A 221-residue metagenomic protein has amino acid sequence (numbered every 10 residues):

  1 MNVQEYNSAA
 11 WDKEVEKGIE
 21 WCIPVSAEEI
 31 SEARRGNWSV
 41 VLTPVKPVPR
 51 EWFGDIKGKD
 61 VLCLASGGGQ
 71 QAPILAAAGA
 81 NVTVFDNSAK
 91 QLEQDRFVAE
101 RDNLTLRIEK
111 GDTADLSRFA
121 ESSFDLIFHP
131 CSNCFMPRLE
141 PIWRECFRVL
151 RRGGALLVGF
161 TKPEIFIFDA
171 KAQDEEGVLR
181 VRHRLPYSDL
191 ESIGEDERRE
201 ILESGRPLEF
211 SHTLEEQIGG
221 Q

Functional and structural regions predicted by a protein language model:
M1-S31: N-terminal, positively charged/glycine-rich alpha-helical extensions of SAM-dependent methyltransferases
P24-K59: Conserved alpha-helix/loop element of class I SAM-dependent methyltransferases that forms part of the SAM/SAH-binding
K59-D115: Class I SAM-dependent methyltransferase SAM/SAH-binding core
A114-I127: A short acidic, Gly/Pro-enriched loop at the edge of an enzyme's catalytic core that lines a small-molecule cofactor
D125-E140: A short SAM/SAH-binding and catalytic strip from SAM-dependent methyltransferases
E140-A155: A short glycine-rich, Lys/Arg-flanked "PGG" loop and its adjoining helix->strand segment in the class I
A155-D196: Conserved class I S-adenosyl-L-methionine
L208-Q221: Short alpha-helix
